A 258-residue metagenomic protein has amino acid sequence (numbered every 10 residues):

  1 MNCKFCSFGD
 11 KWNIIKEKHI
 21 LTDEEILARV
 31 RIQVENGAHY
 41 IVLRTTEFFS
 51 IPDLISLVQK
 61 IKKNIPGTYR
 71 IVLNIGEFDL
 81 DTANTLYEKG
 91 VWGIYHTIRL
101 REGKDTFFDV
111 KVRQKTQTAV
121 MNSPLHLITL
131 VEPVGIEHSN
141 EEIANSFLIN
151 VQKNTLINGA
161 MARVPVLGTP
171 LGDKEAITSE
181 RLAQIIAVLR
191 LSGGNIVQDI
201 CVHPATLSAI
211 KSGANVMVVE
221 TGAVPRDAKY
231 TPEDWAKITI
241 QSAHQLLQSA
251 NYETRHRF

Functional and structural regions predicted by a protein language model:
M1-K11: Local cysteine-cluster metal-coordination motifs and their immediate loop/turn environment, predominantly Fe-S cluster
D10-E25, Q33-D53, L57-V58, K62-V120 (+2 more regions): Core AdoMet radical
I26-R29, L54-I61, T82, V112-A119 (+5 more regions): A general structural detector for well-ordered alpha-helical segments in enzyme core domains, enriched
L43, G93, F108-L171, I186-I200: Conserved C-terminal portion of the radical SAM core fold that forms the substrate/S-adenosylmethionine-binding
S50, G103, E137, L167 (+1 more regions): Generic structural signal for helix capping and beta-alpha/helix-loop junctions
D79-E88, G135-V151, H203-G213: Catalytic cores of alpha/beta
V151-F258: Auxiliary Fe-S-binding modules of radical SAM enzymes
